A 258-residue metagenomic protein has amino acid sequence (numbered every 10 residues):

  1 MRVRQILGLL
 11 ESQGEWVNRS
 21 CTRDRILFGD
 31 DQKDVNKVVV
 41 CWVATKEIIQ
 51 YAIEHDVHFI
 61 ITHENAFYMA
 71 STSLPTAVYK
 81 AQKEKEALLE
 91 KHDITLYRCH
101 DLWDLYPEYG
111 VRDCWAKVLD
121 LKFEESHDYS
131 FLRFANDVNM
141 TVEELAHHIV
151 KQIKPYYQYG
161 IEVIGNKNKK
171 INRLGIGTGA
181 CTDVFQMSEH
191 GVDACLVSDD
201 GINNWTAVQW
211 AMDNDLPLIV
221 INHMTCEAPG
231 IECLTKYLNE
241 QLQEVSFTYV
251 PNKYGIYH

Functional and structural regions predicted by a protein language model:
M1-H258: Active-site catalytic microenvironments in core metabolic enzymes, especially phosphate/sugar-handling
